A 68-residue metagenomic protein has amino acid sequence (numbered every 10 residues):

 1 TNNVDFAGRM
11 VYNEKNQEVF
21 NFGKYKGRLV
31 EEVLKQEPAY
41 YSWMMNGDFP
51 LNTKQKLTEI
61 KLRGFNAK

Functional and structural regions predicted by a protein language model:
T1-K68: DEDD superfamily 3′-5′ metal-dependent exonuclease/proofreading module
